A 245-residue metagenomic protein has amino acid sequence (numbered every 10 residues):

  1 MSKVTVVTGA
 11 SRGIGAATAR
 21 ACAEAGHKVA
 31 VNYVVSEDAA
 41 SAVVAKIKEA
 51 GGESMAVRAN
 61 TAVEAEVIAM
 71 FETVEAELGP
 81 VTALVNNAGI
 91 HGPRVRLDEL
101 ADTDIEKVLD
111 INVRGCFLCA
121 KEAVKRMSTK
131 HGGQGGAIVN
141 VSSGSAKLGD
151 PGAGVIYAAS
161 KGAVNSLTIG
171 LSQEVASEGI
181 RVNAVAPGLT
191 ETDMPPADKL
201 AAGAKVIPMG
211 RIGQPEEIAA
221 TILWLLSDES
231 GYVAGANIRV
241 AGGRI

Functional and structural regions predicted by a protein language model:
S11-R12: Conserved glycine-rich cofactor-binding loop
R94, L148, A201, K205 (+2 more regions): Short C-terminal tail/terminal secondary-structure segment of NAD(P)H-dependent dehydrogenase/reductase domains
V95-L97, A101-L109, G203: Substrate-binding pocket helix/loop in short-chain dehydrogenase/reductase
A120, S160: Active-site helix of classical SDR
K125, Q173-S177, G231: Alpha-helical segment proximal to the catalytic Tyr-Lys
S143: Residue(s) in the substrate-gating loop at a strand-loop-helix junction that position the organic substrate next
I180, Q214-V240: C-terminal substrate-recognition "lid" of short-chain dehydrogenase/reductases
